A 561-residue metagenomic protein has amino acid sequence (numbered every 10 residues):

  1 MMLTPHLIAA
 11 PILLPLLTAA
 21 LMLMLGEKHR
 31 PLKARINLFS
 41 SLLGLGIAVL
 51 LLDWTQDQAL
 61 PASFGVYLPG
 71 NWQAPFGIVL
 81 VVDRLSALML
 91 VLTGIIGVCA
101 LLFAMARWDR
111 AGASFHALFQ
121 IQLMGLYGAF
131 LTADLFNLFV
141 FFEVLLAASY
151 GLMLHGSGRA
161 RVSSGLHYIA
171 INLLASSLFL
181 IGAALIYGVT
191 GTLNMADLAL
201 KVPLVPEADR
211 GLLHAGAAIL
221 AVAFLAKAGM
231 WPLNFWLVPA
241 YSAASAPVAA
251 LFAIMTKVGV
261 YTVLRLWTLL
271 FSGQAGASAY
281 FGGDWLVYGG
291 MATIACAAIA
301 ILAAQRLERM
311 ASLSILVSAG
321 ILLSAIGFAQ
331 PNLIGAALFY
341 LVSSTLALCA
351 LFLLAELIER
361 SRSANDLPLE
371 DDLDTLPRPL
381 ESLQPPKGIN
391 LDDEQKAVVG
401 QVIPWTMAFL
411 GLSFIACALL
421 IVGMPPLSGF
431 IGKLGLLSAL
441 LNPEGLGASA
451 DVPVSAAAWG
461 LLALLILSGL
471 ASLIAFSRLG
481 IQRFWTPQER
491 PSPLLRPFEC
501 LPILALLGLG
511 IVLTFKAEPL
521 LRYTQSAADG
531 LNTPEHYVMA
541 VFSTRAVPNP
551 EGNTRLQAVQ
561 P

Functional and structural regions predicted by a protein language model:
M1-A10, L21-F119: Transmembrane helix-loop-helix hairpins at membrane boundaries of multipass inner-membrane proteins
M2, P69-L88, K201-G216, Y280-F281 (+2 more regions): Short aromatic-rich membrane-water interface segments that cap or initiate transmembrane helices in multi-pass membrane
L3-L14, V82-G94, L135-A148, G211-L225 (+2 more regions): Structural signature of hydrophobic alpha-helical transmembrane segments
A19-R30, G97-D109, Y150-S164, A228-Y241 (+3 more regions): C-terminal ends of transmembrane helices
H29-R30, F115-I121, G125-A208, I301-L376 (+1 more regions): Alpha-helical multi-pass transmembrane bundles of energy-transducing inner-membrane proteins
L220-W285: Short helix-boundary/re-entrant hairpin motifs in multi-pass inner-membrane proteins
Y241, W267, G320-N332, A418 (+1 more regions): Interfacial segments of multi-pass membrane proteins
A244, R362-F414, G469-P561: Cytoplasmic/organellar membrane-interface segments at the starts of transmembrane helices in multi-pass inner-membrane
